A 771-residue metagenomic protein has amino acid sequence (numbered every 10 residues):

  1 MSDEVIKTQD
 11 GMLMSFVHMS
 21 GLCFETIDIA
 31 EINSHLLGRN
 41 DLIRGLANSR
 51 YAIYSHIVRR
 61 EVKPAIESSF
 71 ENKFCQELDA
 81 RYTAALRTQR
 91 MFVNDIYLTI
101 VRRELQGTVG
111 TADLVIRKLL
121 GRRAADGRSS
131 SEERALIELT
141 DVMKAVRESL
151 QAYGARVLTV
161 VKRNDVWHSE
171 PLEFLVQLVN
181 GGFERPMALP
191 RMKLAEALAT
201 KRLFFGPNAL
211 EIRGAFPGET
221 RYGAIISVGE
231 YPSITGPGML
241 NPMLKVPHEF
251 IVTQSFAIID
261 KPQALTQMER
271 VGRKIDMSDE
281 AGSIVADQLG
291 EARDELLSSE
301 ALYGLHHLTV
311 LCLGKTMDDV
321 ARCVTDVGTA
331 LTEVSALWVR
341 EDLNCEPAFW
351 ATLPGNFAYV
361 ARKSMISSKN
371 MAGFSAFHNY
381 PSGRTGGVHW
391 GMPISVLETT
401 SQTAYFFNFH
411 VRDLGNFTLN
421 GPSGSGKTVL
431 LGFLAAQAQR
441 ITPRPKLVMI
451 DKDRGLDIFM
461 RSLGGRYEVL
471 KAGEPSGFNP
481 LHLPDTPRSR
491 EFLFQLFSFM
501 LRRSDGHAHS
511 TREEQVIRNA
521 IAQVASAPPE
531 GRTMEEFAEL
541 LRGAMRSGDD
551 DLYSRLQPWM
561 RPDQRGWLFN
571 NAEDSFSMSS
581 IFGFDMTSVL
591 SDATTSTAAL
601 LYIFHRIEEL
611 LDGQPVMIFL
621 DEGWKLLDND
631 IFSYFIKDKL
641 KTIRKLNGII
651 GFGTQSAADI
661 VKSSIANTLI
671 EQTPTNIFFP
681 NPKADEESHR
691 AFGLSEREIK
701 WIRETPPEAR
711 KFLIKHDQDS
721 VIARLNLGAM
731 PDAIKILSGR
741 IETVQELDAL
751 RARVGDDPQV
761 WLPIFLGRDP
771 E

Functional and structural regions predicted by a protein language model:
M1-S382: Extended, folded cores of ATP/NTP-driven motor/assembly subunits in large transport and secretion machines
L22, I29-A47, P242-L244, A336-L337 (+7 more regions): P-loop NTPase motor domains
L419: Hydrophobic anchor at the beta1->P-loop junction of P-loop NTPases
G424: Walker A (P-loop) phosphate-binding loop of P-loop NTPases
T428-N479: Walker A/P-loop NTP-binding active-site region of P-loop NTPases, recognizing the glycine-rich GxxxxGKT/S
D453, G653-A657, P680-K683: A short beta-strand-to-loop transition that corresponds to the Sensor-1 phosphate-sensing loop of AAA+ P-loop ATPases
G465-E468, I665-F678: A short helix-turn-beta junction within AAA+ P-loop NTPase domains corresponding to the substrate/partner-engaging
S695-D748: Conserved P-loop NTPase
